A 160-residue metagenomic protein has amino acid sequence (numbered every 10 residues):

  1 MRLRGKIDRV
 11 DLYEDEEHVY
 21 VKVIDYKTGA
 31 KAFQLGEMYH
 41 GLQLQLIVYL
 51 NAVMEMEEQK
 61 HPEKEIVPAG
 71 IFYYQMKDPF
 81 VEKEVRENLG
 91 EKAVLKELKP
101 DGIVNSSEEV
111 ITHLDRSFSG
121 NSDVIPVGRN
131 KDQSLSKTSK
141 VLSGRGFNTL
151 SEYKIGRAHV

Functional and structural regions predicted by a protein language model:
M1-R157: Structural signature of nuclease core domains in nucleic-acid processing machines
